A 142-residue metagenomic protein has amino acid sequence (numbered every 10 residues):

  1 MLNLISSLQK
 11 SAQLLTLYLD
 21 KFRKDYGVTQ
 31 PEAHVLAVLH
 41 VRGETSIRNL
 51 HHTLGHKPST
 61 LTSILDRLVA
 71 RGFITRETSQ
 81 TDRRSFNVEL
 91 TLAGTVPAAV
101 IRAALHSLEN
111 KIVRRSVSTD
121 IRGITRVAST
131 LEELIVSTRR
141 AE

Functional and structural regions predicted by a protein language model:
M1-Y26, R71, T119-R122: N-terminal leader segment of winged-helix/HTH proteins
Q9, A37-V41, R102: Short, locally clustered residues in the helix-turn-helix/winged-helix DNA-binding domain
L17-K57: N-terminal helix-turn-helix DNA-binding core of bacterial DNA-binding proteins
T29, S59-I64, T91: Ser/Thr-centric signal marking residues that sit in or immediately flank functional binding/regulatory motifs
I47, R139-E142: Alpha-helical transmembrane segments and membrane-interface helix-loop junctions in multi-pass membrane proteins
I47-R48, S59, D66, F86: Residues within helix-turn-helix
R67-S129, V136: Charged, amphipathic alpha-helical coiled-coil/dimerization segments
